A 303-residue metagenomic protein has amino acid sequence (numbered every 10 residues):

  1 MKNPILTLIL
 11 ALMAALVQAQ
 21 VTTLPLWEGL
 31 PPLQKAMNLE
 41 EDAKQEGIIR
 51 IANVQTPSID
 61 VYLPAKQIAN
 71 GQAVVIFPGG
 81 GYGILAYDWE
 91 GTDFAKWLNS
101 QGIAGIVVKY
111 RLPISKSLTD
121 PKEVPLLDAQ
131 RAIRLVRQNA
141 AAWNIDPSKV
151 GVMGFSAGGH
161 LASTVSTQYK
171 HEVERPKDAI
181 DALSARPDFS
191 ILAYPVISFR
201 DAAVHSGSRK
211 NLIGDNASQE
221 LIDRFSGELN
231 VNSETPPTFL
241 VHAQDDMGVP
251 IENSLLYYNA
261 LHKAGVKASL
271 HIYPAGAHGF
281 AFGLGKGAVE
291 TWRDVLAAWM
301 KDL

Functional and structural regions predicted by a protein language model:
Q20-I68: N-terminal cap/lid segment of alpha/beta-hydrolase-fold proteins
E41-E46, P195-N230, P236: Mobile cap/lid helix-loop segments that gate and shape the active-site cleft of serine hydrolases
N70-G79: Short beta-strand element of the alpha/beta-hydrolase
L85-D88, D93-A95, V108-P147, K286-E290: Catalytic nucleophile-loop/oxyanion-hole region of alpha/beta-hydrolase and closely related hydrolase-like folds
R131-H205, I222-D223: Primarily recognizes the serine-hydrolase "nucleophile elbow" in alpha/beta-hydrolase and SGNH/GDSL folds
F199, D245-V249: Acidic catalytic loop of the alpha/beta-hydrolase fold
E234, L240-H242, D246: Short beta-strand/loop motif that positions the catalytic acidic residue of the alpha/beta-hydrolase fold
I251-L303: C-terminal catalytic histidine-bearing segment of alpha/beta-hydrolase fold enzymes
